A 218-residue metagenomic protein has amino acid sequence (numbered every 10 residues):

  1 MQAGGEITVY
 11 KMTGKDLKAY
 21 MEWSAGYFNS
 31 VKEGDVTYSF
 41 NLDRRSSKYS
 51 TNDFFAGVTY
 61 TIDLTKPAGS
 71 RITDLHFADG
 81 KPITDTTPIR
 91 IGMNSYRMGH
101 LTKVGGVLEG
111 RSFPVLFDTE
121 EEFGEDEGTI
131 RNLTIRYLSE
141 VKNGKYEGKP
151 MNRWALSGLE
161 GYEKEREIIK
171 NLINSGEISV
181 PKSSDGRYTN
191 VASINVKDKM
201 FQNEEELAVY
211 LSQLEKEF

Functional and structural regions predicted by a protein language model:
M1-F218: Catalytic centers of hydrolytic enzymes
